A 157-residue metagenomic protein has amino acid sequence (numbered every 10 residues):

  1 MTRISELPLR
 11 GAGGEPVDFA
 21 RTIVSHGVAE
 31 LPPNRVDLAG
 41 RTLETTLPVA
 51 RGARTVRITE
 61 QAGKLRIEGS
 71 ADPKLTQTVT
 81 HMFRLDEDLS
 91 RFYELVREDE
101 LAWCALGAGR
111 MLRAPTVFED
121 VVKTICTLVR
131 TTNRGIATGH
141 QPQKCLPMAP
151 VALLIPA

Functional and structural regions predicted by a protein language model:
M1-A157: HhH-family (HhH-GPD) DNA N-glycosylase catalytic core used in base-excision repair
